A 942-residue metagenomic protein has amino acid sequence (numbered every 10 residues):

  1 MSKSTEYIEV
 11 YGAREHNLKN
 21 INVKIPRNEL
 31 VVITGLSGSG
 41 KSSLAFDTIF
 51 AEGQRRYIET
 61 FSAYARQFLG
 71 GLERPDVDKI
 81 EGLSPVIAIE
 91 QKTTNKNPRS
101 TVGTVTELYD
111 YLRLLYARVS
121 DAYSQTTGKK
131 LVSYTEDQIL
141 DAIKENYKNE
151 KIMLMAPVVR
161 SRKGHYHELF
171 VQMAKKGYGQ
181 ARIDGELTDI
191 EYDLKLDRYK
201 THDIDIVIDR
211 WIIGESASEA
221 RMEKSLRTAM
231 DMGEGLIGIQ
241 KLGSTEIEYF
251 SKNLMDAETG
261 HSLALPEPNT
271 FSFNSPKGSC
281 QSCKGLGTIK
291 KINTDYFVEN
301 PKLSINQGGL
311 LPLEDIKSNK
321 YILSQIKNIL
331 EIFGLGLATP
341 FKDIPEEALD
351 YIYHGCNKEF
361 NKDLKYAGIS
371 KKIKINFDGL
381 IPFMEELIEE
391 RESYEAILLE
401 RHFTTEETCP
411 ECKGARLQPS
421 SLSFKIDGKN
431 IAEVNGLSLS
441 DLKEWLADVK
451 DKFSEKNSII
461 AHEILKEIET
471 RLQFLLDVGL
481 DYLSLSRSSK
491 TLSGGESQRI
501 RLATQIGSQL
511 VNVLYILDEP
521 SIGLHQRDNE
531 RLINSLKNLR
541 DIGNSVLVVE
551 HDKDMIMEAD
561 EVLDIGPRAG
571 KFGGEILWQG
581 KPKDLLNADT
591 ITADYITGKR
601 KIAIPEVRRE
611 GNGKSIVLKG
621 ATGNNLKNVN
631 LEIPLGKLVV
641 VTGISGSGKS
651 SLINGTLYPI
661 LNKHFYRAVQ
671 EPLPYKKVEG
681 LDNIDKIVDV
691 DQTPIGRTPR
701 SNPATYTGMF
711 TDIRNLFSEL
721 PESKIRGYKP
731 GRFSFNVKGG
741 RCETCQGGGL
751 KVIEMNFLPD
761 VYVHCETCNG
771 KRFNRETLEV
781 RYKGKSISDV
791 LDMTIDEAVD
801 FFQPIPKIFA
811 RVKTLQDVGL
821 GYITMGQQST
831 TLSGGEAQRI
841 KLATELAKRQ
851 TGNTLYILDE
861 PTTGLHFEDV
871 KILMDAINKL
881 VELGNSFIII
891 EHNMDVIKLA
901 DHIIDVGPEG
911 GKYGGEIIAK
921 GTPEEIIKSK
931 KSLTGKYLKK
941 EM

Functional and structural regions predicted by a protein language model:
M1-M942: Conserved phosphate-binding elements of NTP-dependent enzyme cores
